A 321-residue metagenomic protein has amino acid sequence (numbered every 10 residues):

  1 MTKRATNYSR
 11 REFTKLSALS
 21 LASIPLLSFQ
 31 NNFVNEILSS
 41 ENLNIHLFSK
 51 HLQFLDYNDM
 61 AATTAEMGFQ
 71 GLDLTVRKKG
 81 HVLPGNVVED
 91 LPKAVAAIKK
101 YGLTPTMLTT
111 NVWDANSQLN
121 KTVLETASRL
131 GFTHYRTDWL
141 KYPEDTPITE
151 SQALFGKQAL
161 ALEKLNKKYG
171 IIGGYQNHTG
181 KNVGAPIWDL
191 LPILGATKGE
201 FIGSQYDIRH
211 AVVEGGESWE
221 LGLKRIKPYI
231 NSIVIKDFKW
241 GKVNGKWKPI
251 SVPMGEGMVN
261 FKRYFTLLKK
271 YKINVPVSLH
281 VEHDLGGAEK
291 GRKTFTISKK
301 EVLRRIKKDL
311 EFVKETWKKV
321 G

Functional and structural regions predicted by a protein language model:
T2-N7, T14-S28, N32-N44, L55-A65 (+4 more regions): Histidine-acidic metal/acid-base catalytic patches
S17-L26, D59-A61, A97, W113-S204 (+2 more regions): Active-site acidic/histidine proton-transfer and metal-coordination neighborhood in alpha/beta enzyme cores
L43-S49, L72-L74, P105-T110, Y135-T137 (+4 more regions): Hydrophobic faces of well-ordered beta-strands that scaffold small-molecule active sites in alpha/beta enzyme cores
F48-L52, T75-K79, T110-W113, L140-Y142 (+4 more regions): Active-site beta-loop-alpha junctions enriched in small/polar residues
M60-R77, L130-G131: Catalytic domains of carbohydrate-active enzymes, especially glycoside hydrolases
T75-K93: Glycine-rich, proline-tolerant flexible connector loops at the mouths of alpha/beta enzymes
K79-L83, P143-I148, E214, G287-E289: A short acidic, helix-capping loop that chelates divalent metal ions and anchors anionic groups
